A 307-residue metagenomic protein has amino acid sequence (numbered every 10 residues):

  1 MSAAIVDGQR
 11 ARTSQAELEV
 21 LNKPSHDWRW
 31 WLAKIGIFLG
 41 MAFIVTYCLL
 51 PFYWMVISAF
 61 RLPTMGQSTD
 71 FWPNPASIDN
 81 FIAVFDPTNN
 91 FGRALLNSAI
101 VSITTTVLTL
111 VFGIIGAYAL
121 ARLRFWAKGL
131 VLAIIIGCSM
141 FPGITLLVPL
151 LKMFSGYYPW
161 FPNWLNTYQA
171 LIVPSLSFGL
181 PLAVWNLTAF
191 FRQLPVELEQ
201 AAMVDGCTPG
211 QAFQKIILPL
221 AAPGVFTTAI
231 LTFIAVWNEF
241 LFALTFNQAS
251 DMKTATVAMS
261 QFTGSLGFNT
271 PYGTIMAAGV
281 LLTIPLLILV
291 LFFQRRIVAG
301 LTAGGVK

Functional and structural regions predicted by a protein language model:
S2-K307: A hydrophobic, multi-pass inner-membrane permease signature
